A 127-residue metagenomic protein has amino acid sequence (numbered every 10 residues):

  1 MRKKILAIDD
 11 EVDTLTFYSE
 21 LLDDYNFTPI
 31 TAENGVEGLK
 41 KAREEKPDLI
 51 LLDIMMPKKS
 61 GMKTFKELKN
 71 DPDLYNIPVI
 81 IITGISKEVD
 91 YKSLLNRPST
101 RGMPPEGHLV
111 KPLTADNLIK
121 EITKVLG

Functional and structural regions predicted by a protein language model:
D9, D53, T83: Active-site residues of response regulator receiver
T16-D24: Charged docking surfaces used in two-component/phosphorelay signaling
T31-K40, G61: Helix N-cap/capping motif at the beta->alpha junctions
K40, M62-Y75: Short amphipathic alpha-helix used as the core "switch/output" element in two-component signaling
E45-L51: Active-site beta3 strand of CheY-like receiver
M56: Receiver (REC) domain active-site loop signature in two-component systems and cognate sites in sensor histidine kinases
K63, E67, S86-L109, D116 (+1 more regions): Alpha4 helix (beta4-alpha4-beta5 surface) of REC/receiver domains from two-component response regulators
N76-V89: A short, hydrophobic beta-strand element within the central beta-sheet of small alpha/beta folds
